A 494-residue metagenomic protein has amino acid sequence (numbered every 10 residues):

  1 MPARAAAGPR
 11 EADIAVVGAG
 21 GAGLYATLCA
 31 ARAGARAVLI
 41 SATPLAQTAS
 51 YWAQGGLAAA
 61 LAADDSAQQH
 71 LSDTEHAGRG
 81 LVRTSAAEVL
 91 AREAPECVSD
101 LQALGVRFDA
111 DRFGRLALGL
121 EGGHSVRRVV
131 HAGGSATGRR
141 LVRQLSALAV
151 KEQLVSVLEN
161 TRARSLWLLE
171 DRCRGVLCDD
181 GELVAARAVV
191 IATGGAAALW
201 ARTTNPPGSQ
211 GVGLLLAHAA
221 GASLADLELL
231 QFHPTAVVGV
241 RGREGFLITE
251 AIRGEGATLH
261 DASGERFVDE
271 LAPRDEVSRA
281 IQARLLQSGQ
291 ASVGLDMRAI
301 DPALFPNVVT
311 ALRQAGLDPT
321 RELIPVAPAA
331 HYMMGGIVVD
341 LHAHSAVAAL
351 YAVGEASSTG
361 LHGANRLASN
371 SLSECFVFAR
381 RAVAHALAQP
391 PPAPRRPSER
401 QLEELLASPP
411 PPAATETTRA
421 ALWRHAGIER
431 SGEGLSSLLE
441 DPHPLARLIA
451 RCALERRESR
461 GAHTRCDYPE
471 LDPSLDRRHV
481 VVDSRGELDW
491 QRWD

Functional and structural regions predicted by a protein language model:
P2-E11, G21, C29, A33 (+10 more regions): Glycine- and aromatic-enriched mobile tails/lids
R10-A12, D180-A188, A346-V347: Core beta-strand elements of the Rossmann-like FAD/NAD(P) dinucleotide-binding domain in flavoenzyme oxidoreductases
A35-S41, D226: Short beta-strand "acidic-cap" motif of Rossmann-like dinucleotide-binding folds
T43-E75, R79: Conserved N-terminal glycine-rich FAD pyrophosphate-binding loop of Rossmann-like flavoproteins
L45, L216, A222-I324, C375-F376 (+1 more regions): An anion/pyrophosphate-binding glycine-rich loop and adjacent beta-alpha core in soluble alpha-beta enzymes
T84-P95, V129-A147, L158, T203-G211 (+2 more regions): Short beta-strand to alpha-helix junction loop
Q102-D179, A192, A236-V240: Conserved redox-cofactor binding core of oxidoreductases
A188, A192-A197, A356: Glycine-/small-residue-rich beta->alpha transition segments that form the dinucleotide
